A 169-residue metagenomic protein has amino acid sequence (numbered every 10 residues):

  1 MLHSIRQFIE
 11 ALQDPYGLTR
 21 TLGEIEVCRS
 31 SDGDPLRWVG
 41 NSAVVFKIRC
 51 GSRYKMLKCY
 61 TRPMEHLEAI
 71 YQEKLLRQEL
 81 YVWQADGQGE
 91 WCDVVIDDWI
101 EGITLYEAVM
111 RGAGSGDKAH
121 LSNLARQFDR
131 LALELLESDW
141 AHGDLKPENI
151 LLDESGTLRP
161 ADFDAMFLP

Functional and structural regions predicted by a protein language model:
M1-L36: Juxta-kinase regulatory segment immediately upstream of eukaryotic protein kinase catalytic domains
D34-P35, N41-R77: ATP-binding glycine-rich loop module of kinase domains
L75-L121: Conserved structural core of kinase catalytic domains
R130-E134: Conserved hydrophobic core/spine positions of the Hanks-type protein kinase catalytic domain
L135-P147, L152: Catalytic-loop of the protein kinase fold
N149-A161: Conserved protein kinase catalytic/activation segment
D162-F167: Activation of the activation-loop gatekeeper triad in protein kinase-fold domains
